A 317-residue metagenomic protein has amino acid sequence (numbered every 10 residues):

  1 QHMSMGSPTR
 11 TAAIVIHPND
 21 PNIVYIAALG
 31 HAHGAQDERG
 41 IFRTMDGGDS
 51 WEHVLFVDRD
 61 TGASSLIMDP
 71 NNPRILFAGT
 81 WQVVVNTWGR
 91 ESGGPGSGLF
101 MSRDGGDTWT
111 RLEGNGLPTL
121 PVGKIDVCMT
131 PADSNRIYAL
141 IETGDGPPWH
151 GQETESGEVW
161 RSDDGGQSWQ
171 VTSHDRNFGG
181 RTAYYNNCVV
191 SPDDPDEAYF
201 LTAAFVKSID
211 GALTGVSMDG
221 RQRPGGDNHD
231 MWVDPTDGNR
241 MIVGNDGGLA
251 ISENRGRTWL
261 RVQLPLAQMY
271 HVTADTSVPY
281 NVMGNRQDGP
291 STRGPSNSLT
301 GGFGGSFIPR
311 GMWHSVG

Functional and structural regions predicted by a protein language model:
Q1-G317: Beta-propeller blade termini and top-face loops
